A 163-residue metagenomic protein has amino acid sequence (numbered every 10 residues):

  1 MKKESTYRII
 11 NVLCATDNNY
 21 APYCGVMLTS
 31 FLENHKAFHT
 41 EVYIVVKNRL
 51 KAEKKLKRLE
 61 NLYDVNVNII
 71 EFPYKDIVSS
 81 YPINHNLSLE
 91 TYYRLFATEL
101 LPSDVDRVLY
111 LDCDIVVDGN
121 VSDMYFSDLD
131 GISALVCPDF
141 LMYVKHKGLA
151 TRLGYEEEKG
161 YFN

Functional and structural regions predicted by a protein language model:
M1-N163: Glycosyltransferase catalytic domains, chiefly GT-A lineage
